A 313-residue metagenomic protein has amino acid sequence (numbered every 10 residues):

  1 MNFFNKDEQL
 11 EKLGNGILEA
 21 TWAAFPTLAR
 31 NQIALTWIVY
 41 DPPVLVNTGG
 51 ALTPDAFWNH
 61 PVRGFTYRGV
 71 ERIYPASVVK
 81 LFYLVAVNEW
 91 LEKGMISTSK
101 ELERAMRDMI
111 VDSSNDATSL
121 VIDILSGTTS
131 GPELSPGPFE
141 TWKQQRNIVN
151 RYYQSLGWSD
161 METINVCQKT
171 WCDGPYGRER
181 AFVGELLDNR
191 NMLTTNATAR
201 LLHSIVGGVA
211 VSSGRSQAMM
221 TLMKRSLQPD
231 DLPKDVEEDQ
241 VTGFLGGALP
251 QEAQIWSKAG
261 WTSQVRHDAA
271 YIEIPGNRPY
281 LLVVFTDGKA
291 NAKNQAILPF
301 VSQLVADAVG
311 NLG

Functional and structural regions predicted by a protein language model:
M1-Q32, W37-I38, R190, T194 (+1 more regions): Structured C-terminal helix/loop/strand segments within mature extracytoplasmic catalytic/sensor domains
N2-V39, E101-A197: Active-site-adjacent helix/loop patches that line small-molecule binding or acyl-intermediate pockets
A29-Q32, W37-R72, N88, E92: Short, conserved catalytic-motif segment at the N-terminal edge
D41-V44, R72-Y74, D116-A117, G127-T128 (+5 more regions): Solvent-exposed loop/turn segments at secondary-structure junctions within structured extracellular/periplasmic domains
R72-S77, W142, N191, N294: Aromatic-acidic/polar surface patches that form glycan- and anion
I73-I96, M109, L282: Active-site SXXK
V85-K93, D123, R200-G207, D307: Short glycine/serine- and small hydrophobic-enriched flexible loop segments
G94-S99, T129, P136-P138, V209-S213: Structural helix-adjacent loops and short alpha-helical linkers that scaffold large soluble proteins
